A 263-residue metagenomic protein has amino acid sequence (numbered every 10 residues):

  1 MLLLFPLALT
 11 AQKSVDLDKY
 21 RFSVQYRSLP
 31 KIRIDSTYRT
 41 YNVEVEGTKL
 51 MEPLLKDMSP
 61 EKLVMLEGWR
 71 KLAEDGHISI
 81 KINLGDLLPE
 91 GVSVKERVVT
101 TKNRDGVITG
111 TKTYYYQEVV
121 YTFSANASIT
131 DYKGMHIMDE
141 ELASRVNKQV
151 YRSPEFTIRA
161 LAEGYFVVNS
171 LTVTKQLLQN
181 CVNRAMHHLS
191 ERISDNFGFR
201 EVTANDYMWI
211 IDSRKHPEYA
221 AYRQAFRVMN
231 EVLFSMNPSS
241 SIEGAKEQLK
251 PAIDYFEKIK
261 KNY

Functional and structural regions predicted by a protein language model:
M1-D16: Bacterial Sec-dependent N-terminal signal peptides
M1-L3, R33, L72, Q117: Generic marker of residues within folded, mature protein domains
Q12-R21, K133-Y263: C-terminal/domain-edge helix-coil "capping" segments
Q12-V92, P251-K261: N-terminal segment of the mature soluble domain
S28-P30, G47-K49, D86-L88, Y121-K133 (+2 more regions): Beta-strand elements of well-folded, non-transmembrane domains
Y41-V43, I82, A127, A225 (+1 more regions): Generic structural hydrophobic/aromatic packing signal, biased to beta-strands
L66-Q117, T122-A127: A short, hydrophobic beta-strand-centered structural micro-motif
